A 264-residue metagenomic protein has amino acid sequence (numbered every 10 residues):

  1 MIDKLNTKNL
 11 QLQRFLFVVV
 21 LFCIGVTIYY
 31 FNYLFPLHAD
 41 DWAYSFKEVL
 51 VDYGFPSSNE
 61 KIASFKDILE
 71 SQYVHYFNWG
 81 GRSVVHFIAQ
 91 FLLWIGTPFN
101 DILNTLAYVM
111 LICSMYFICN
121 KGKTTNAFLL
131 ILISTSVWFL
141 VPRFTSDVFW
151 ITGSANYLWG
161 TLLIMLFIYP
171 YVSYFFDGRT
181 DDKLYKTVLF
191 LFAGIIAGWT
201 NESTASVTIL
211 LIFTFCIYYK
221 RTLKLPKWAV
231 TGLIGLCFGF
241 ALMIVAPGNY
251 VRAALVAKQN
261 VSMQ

Functional and structural regions predicted by a protein language model:
M1-I28: Start-transfer (signal-anchor) and selected internal transmembrane alpha helices of multi-pass inner/ER membrane
M1-L10, V172-V188, I217-K227: Membrane-interface junctions at the ends of membrane-embedded or membrane-associated helices
Y30-N32, S114-G122, L140-V141, Y169-G178 (+1 more regions): Structural signal for the C-terminal ends of transmembrane alpha-helices and the immediately following loop
F31-S45, V49-L92, I151, E202-F213 (+1 more regions): Transmembrane catalytic cores of multi-pass membrane glycosyltransferases and polysaccharide-assembly enzymes
I102-F128, L166: Transmembrane-helix motifs of polytopic, lipid-linked glycan transferases
N104, Y108, N156-I168, V207-F215: Hydrophobic core segments of transmembrane alpha-helices in multi-pass, intramembrane catalytic enzymes
L129, I133-F175: Membrane-interface micro-motifs in multi-pass membrane enzymes
Y185-E202, T208-L211: Membrane-interface alpha helices of multi-pass inner-membrane proteins
